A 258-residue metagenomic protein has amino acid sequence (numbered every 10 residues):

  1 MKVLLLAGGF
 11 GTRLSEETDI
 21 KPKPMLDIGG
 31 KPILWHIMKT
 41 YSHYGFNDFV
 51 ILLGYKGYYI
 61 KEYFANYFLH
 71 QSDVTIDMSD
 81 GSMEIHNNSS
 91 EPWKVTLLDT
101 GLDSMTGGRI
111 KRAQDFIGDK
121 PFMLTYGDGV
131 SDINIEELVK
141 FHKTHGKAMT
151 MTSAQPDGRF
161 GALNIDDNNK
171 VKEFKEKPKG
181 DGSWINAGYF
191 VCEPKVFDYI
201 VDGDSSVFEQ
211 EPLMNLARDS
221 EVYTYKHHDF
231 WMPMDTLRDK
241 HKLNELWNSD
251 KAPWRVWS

Functional and structural regions predicted by a protein language model:
M1-N66, L97: N-terminal glycine-rich phosphate-binding loop and ensuing alpha1 helix
V3-L5, I51, L124, M149-T152 (+1 more regions): Structural beta-sheet core signal
M25, A162-I165, L213, T224: A structural signal for short hydrophobic beta-strand segments in well-ordered beta-sheet cores
H36, R109-R112, P212: Well-ordered alpha-helical segments embedded in enzymatic catalytic cores
I60-D166: Conserved beta-loop-beta/alpha segment of the NTase-like Rossmann-fold superfamily that binds/positions NTPs
P121-M123, V130, I135-K143, Q155-G158 (+1 more regions): Catalytic-core segments of class I nucleotidyltransferases/pyrophosphorylases that form NMP-activated intermediates
